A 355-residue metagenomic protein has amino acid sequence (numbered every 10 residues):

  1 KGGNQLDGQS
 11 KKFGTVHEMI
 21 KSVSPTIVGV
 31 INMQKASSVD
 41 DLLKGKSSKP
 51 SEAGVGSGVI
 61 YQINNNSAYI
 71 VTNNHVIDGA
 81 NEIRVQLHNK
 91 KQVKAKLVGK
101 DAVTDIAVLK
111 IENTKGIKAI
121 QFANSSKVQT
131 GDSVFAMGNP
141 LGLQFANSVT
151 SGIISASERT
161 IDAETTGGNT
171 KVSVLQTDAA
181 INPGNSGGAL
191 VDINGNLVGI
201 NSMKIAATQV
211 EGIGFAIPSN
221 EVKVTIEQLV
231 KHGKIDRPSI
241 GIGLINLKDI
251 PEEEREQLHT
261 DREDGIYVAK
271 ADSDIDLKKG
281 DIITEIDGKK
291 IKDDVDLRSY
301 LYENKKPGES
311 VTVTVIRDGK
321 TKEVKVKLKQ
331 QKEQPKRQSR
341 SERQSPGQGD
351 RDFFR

Functional and structural regions predicted by a protein language model:
K1, D192-L197, V224-R355: C-terminal recognition in membrane/secretory proteostasis and scaffolding
G2-I70, V76-R84, K91, K115 (+2 more regions): Glycine-biased strand-turn-strand hairpin within the trypsin-fold
S10, I60-Q144, D264, I291-V295 (+2 more regions): Conserved active-site neighborhood of the chymotrypsin/trypsin-like protease fold
P25-I31, G58, A68-T72, A95 (+15 more regions): Terminal peptide-recognition signature
M33, N139-P140, M203, G288-K289 (+1 more regions): Short, surface-exposed secondary-structure boundary micro-motifs
V39, E52, A80-I83, I117 (+4 more regions): Active-site loop architecture of trypsin-fold serine endopeptidases
G54, V76, K127, P183 (+3 more regions): Residue-level "contact hotspot" at macromolecular interaction interfaces
G56-S57, I120-N124, V174-A189, V268-L277: Gly/Ser-rich catalytic serine loop of serine hydrolases
